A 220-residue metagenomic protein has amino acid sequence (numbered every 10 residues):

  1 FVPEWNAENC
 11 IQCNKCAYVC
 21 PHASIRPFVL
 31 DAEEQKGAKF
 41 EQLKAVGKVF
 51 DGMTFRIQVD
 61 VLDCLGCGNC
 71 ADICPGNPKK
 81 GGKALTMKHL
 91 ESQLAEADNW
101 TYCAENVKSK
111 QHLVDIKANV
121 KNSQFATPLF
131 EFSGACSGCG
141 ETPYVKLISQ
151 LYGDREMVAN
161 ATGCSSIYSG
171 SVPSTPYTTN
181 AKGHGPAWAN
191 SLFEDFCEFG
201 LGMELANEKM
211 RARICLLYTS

Functional and structural regions predicted by a protein language model:
F1-Q12, V29-G66, T86-L94, S123-S133: Ferredoxin-like iron-sulfur electron-transfer modules
K15-Q35, D60, N69-S92, D115 (+3 more regions): Iron-sulfur cluster-binding cysteine motifs and their immediate structural context in ferredoxin-like electron-transfer
E34-K36, S92-L94, W100-A104, V172-A181: Short secondary-structure boundary/capping segments
K88-S92, A161-S169: A glycine-rich phosphate-binding loop feature that marks nucleotide/adenosyl-phosphate handling sites
K110, I116-P143: An acidic-aromatic substrate-binding cleft motif
G134-T162, G170: N-terminal amphipathic, basic-rich helices that act as targeting or association modules
G138-C139, S166-I167, P173, T178 (+3 more regions): Metallocofactor- and cofactor-centric catalytic cores in central/energy metabolism, strongly enriched
Y218-T219: Conserved small/polar residues in nucleotide/adenosyl-binding loops
